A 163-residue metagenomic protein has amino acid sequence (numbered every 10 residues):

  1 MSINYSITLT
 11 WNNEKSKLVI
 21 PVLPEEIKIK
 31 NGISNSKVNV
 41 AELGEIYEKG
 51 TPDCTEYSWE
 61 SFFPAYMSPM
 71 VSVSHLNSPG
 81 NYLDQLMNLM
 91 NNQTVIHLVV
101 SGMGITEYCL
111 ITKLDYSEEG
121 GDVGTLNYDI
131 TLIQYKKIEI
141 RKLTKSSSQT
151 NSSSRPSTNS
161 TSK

Functional and structural regions predicted by a protein language model:
M1-K163: Compositionally biased, intrinsically disordered low-complexity segments enriched in polar/Pro/Gly and often Gln
